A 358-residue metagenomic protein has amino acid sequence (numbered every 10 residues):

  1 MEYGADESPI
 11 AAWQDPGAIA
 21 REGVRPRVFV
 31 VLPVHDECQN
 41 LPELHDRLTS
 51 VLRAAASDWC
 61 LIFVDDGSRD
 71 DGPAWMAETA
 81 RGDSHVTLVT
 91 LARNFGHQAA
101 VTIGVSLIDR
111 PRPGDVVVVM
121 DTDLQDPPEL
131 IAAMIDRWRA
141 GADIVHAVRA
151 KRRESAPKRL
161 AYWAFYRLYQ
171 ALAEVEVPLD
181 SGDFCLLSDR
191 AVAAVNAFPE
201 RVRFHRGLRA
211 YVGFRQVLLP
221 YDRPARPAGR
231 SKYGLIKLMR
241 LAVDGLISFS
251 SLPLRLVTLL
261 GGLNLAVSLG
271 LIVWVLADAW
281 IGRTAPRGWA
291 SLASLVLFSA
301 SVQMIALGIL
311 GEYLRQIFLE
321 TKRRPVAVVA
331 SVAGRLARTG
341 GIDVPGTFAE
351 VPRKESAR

Functional and structural regions predicted by a protein language model:
E2-R25, F204-R358: Hydrophobic helical membrane-anchoring modules
E2-S155: Structured catalytic core of nucleotide-sugar glycosyltransferases
P33, L91-R93, C185, T258 (+2 more regions): Short conserved micro-motifs on helix faces and helix-strand junctions that flank and scaffold key functional residues
H35-C38, D83, P199, R203 (+1 more regions): Residues at alpha-helix boundaries and short interhelical turns
V51, A171, R324: Change "in soluble alpha/beta enzymes" to "in soluble alpha/beta proteins
R53, A193-E200, S248-S251: Amphipathic alpha-helical interaction elements
T87-R93, H97-I108, V116, Q125-L208 (+1 more regions): Acceptor/aglycone-binding surface of glycosyltransferases and processive sugar-polymer synthases
